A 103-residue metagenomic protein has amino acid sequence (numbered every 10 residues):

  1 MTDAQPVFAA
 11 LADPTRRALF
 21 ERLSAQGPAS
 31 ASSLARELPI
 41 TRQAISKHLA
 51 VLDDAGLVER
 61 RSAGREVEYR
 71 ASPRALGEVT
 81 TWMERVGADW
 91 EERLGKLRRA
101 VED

Functional and structural regions predicted by a protein language model:
T2-T41, A63-G77, T81: N-terminal helix-turn-helix DNA-binding core of bacterial DNA-binding proteins
R36, K47, D53-D54: Alpha-helical residues within the helix-turn-helix
A44: Recognition helix of helix-turn-helix DNA-binding domains
S72-A100: C-terminal structural segments of small proteins and small subunits
D103: Hydrophobic alpha-helical bundle segments that form small-molecule/ligand-binding pockets
